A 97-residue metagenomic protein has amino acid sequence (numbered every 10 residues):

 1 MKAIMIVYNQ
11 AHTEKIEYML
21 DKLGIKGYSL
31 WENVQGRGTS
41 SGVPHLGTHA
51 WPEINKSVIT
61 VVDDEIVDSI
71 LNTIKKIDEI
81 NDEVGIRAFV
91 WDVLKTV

Functional and structural regions predicted by a protein language model:
M1-V97: Positively charged, small/polar-rich N-terminal and surface patches that mediate targeting and assembly and bind
